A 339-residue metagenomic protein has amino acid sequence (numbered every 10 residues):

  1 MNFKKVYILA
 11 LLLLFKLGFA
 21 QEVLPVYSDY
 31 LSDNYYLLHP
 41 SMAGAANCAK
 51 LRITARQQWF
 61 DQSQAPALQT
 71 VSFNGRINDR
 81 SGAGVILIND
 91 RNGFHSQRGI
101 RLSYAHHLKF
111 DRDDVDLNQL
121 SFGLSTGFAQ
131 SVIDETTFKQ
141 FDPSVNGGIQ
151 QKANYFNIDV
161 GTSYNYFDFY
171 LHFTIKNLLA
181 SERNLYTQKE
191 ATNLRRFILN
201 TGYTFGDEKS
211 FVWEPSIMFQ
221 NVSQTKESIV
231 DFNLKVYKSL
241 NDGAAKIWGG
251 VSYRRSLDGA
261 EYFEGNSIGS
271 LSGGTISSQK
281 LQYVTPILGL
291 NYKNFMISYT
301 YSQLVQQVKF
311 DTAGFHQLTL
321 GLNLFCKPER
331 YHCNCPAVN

Functional and structural regions predicted by a protein language model:
M1-V6, R112: Positively charged n-region of N-terminal signal peptides that target proteins for export
K5-F15: Sec-dependent N-terminal signal peptides
K16-A20: Sec/Tat signal peptide C-region and signal peptidase I cleavage site
Q21-N339: Subset of outer-membrane beta-barrel
